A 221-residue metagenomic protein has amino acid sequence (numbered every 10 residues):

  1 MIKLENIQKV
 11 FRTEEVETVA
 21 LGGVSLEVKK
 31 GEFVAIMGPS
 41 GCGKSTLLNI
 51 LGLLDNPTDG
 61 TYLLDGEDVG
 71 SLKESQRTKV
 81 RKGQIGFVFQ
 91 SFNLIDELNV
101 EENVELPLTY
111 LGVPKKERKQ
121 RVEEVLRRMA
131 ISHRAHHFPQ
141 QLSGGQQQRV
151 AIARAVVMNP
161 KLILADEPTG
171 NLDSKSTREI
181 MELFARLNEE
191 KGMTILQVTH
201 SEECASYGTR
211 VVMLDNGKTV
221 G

Functional and structural regions predicted by a protein language model:
M1-L214: ABC family nucleotide-binding domain
N216-G221: Conserved switch/coupling elements of ABC/ABC-like ATPase nucleotide-binding domains
